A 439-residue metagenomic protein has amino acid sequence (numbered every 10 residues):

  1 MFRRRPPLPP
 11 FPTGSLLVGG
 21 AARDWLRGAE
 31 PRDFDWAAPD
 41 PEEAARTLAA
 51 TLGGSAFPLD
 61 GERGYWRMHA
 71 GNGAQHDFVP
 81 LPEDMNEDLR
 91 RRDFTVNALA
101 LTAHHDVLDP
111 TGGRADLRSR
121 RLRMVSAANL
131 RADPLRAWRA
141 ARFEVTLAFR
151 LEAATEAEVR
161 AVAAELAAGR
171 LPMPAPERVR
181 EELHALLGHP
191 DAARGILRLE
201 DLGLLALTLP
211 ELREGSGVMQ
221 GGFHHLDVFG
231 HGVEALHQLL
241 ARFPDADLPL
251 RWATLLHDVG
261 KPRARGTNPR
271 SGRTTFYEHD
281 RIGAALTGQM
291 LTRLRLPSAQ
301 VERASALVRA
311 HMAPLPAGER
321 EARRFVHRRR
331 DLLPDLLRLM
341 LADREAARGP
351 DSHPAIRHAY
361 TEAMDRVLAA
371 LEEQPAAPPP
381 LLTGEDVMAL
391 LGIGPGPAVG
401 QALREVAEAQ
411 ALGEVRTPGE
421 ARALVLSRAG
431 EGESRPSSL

Functional and structural regions predicted by a protein language model:
M1-L439: Catalytic cores of the polymerase beta-like nucleotidyltransferase superfamily and closely associated nucleotide
